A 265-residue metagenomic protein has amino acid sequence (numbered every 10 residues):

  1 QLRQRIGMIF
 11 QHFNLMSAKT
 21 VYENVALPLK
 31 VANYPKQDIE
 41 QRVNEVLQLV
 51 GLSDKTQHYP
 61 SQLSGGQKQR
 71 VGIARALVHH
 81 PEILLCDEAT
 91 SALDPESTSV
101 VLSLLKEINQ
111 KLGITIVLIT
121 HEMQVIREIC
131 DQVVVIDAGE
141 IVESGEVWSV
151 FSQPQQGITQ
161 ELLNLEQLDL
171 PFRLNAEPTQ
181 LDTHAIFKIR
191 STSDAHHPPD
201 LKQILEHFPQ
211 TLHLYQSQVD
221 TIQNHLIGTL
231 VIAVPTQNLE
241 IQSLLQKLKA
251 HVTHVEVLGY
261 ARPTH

Functional and structural regions predicted by a protein language model:
Y22-K30, E40, N44: Short helical segment in ABC ATPase nucleotide-binding domains corresponding to the A-loop/adjacent helical element
Y59-L63, Q67: Conserved ABC ATPase signature
V78-E82: A short, proline-enriched helix->beta-strand linker immediately N-terminal to the Walker B motif in ABC-type P-loop
P95-S97: Helix N-cap at the start of a conserved alpha-helix in ABC-type nucleotide-binding domains
I126-E128: A short, surface-exposed alpha-helical micro-motif characterized by mixed small hydrophobic and charged/polar residues
S144-G145, Q153: ABC ATPase "signature
